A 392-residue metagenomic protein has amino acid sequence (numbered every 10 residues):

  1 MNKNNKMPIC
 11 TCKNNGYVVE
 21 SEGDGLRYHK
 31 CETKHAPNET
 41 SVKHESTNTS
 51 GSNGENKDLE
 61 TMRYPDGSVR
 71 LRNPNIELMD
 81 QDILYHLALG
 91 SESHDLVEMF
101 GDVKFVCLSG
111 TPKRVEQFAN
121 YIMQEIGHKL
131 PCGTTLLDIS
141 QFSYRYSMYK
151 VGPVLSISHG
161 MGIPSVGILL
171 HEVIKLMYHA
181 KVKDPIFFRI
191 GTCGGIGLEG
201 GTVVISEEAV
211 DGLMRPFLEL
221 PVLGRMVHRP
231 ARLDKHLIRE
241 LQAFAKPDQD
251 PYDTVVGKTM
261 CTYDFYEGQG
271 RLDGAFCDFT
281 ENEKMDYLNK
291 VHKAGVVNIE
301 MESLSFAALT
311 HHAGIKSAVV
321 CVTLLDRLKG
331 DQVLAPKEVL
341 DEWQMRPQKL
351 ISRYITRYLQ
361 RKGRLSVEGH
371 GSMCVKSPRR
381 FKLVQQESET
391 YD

Functional and structural regions predicted by a protein language model:
P8-E240: Metabolite-binding pocket within alpha/beta catalytic cores that recognizes anionic/polar moieties
T111, G194, K258-E267, S305 (+2 more regions): Glycine-rich beta-alpha junction loops
P131-L136, D184, D248-K258, V319 (+1 more regions): Flexible, glycine/charged-enriched surface loops at secondary-structure junctions
C193-L288, K293: Mid-sequence, gly/pro-rich, charge-dense loop/helix-turn segments that line enzyme active sites
L304-V339: Zn-dependent metallopeptidase/amidohydrolase metal-coordination segment
R327-Q385: His/Asp/Glu-rich mid-to-C-terminal helical/loop segments that flank catalytic regions of hydrolases
